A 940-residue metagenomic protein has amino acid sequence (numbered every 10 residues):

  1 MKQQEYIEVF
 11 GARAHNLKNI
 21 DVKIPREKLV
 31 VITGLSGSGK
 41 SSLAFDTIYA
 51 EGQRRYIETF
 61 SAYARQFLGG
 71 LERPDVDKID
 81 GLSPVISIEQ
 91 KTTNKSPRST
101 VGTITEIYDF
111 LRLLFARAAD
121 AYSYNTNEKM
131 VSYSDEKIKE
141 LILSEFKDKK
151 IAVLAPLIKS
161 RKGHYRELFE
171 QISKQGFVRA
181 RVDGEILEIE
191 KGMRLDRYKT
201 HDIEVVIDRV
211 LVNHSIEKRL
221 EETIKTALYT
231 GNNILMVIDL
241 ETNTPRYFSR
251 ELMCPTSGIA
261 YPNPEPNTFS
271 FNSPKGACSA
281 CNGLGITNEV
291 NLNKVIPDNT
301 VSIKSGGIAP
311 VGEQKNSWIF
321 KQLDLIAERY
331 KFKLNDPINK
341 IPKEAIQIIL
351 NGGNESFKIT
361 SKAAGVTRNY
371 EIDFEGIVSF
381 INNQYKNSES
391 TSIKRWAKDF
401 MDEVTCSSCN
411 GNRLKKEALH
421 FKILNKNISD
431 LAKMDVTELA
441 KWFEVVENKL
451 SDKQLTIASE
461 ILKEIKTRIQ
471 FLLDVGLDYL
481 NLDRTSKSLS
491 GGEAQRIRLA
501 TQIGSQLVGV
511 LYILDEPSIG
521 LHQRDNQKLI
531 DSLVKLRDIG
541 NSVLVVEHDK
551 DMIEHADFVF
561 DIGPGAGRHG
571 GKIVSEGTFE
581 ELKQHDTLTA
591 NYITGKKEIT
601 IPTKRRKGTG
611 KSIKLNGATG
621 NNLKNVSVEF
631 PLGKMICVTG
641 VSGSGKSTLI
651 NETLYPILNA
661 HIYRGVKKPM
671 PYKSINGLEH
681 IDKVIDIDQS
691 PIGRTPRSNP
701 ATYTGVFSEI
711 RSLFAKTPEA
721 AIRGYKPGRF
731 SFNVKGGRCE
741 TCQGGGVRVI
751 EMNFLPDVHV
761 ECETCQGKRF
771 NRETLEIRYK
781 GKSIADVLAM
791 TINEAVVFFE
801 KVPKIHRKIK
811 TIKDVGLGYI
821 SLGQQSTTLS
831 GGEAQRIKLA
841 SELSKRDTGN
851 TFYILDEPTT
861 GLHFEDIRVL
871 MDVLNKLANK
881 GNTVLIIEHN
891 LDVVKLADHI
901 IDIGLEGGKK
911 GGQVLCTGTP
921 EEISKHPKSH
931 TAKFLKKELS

Functional and structural regions predicted by a protein language model:
M1-S940: Conserved phosphate-binding elements of NTP-dependent enzyme cores
